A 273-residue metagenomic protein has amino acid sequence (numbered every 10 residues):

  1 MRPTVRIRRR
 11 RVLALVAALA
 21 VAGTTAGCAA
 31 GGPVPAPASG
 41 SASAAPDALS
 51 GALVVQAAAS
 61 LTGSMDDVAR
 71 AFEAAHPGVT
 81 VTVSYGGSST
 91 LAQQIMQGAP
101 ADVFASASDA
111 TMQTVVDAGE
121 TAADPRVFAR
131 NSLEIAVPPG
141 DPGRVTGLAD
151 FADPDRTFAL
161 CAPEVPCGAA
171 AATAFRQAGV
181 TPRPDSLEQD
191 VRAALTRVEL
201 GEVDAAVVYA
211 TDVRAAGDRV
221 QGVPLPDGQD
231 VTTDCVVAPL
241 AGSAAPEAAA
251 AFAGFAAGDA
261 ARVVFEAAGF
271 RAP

Functional and structural regions predicted by a protein language model:
R2-I7, L19-G23, C28-T62, D66-R70 (+5 more regions): Exported/periplasmic ABC-transporter solute-binding proteins
R11-A17: Sec-dependent signal peptide recognition, specifically the positively charged N-region followed immediately by
G78, P100-A101, V203: Short, high-confidence coil segments that cap the C-terminus of an alpha-helix and link into the following beta-strand
S88-E120: Pocket-flanking alpha-helical
P125-F128, P182-R183: A short alpha-helix-loop-beta-strand transition element characteristic of N-terminal alpha/beta dinucleotide-binding
S132-E134: Early exported N-terminus immediately downstream of N-terminal targeting peptides
